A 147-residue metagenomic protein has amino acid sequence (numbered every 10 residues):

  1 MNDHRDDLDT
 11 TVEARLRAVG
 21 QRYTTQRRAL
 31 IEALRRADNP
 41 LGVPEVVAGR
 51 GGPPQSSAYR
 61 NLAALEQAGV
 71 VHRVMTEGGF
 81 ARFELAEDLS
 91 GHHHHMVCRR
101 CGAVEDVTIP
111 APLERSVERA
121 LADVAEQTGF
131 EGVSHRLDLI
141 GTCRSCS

Functional and structural regions predicted by a protein language model:
D6-G20: Short, Lys/Arg-enriched N-terminal segment that forms or immediately precedes the first helix of a structured domain
Y23-T25, A37-G42: Short capping segments at the starts of secondary-structure elements
R28-A33: Pre-recognition alpha-helix immediately N-terminal to the DNA-recognition helix within helix-turn-helix or winged-helix
E45-R50: A short acidic, leucine-rich amphipathic alpha-helix
P54-Q55: Short coil turns linking two alpha-helices in DNA-binding domains
A58-G69: Basic amphipathic alpha-helical segments that dock to polyanions
A68-S147: Non-DNA-binding regulatory cores of transcription-related proteins, predominantly C-terminal effector-binding
